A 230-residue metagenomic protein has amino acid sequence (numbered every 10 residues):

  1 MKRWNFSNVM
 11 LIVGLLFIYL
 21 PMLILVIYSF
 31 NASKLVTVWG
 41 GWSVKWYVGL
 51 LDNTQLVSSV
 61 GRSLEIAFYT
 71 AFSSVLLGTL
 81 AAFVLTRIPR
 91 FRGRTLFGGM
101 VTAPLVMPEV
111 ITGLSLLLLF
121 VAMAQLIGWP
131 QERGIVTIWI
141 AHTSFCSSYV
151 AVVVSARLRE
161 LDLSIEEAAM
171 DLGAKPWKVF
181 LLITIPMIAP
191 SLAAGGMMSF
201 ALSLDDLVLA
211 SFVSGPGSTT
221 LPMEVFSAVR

Functional and structural regions predicted by a protein language model:
M1-T54, S58-G61, E65: N-terminal, non-cleaved signal-anchor transmembrane helix
M1-W4, K34, Y47-S58, L204-R230: Interhelical loop and adjacent transmembrane-helix boundary motif in polytopic membrane transport permeases
K2-R3, F68-V101, V121-A122, L163 (+1 more regions): Transmembrane-helix boundary motif in ABC transporter permease subunits
M10, L15-M22, T137, S144 (+3 more regions): Transmembrane alpha-helices
Y19-K34, R62, G113-I127, M197-L202 (+1 more regions): A structural signal for multi-pass alpha-helical bundles of membrane permease subunits that mediate small-molecule
L35-G40, V44-K45, G49, G93 (+3 more regions): Membrane-interfacial helix termini and adjacent extracytoplasmic/periplasmic loops of multi-pass transporters
V57, G61, E65-L77, A81 (+4 more regions): Hydrophobic alpha-helical transmembrane segments of multipass integral membrane proteins, especially permease/channel
V60, L85, A103, S164-L172: Short hydrophobic faces within alpha-helices
